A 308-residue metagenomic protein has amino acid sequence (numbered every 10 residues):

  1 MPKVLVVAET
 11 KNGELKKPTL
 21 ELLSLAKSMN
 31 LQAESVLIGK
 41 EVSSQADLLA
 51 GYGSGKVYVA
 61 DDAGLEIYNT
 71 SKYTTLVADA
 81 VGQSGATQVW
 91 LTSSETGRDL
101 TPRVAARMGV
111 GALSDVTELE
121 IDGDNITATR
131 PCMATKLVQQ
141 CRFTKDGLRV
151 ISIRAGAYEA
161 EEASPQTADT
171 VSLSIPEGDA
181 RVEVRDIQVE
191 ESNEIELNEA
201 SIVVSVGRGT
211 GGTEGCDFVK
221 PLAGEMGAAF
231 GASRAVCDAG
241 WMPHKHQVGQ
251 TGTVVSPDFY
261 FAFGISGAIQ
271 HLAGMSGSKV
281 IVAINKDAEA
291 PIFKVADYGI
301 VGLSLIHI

Functional and structural regions predicted by a protein language model:
M1-I306: N-terminal glycine-rich FAD/FM-binding segment characteristic of electron-transfer flavoproteins
